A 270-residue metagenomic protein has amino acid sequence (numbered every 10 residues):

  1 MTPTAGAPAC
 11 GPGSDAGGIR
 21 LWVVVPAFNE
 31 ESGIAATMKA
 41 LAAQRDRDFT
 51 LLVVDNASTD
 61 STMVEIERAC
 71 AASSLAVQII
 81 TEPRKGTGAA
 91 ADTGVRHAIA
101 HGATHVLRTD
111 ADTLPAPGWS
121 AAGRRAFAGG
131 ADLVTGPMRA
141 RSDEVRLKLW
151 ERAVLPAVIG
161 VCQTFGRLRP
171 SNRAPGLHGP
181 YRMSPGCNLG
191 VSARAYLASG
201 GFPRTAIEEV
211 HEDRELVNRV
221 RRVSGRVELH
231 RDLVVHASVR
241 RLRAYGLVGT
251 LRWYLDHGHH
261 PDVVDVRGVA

Functional and structural regions predicted by a protein language model:
M1-A40: N-proximal low-complexity "stem/linker" segments adjacent to membrane-targeting elements
K39-D48: Short, acidic, metal-binding catalytic loop of nucleotide-sugar glycosyltransferases
D55-V64, R84, T113: A conserved acidic beta->alpha catalytic loop
E82-H101: Glycine-rich, basic loop-to-helix element that forms the pyrophosphate-binding segment of sugar-nucleotide handling
A103-L114: Short beta-strand-to-loop acidic/aromatic patch adjacent to the donor-nucleotide binding site
G118-L149: Conserved donor NDP-sugar-binding/catalytic core segment of glycosyltransferases
G136-D143, E151-Y181: Short, flexible, basic/aromatic active-site loop/helix in glycosyltransferases
I207-L216: Acidic donor-binding loop at a coil-to-helix junction in glycosyltransferase catalytic cores that engages
